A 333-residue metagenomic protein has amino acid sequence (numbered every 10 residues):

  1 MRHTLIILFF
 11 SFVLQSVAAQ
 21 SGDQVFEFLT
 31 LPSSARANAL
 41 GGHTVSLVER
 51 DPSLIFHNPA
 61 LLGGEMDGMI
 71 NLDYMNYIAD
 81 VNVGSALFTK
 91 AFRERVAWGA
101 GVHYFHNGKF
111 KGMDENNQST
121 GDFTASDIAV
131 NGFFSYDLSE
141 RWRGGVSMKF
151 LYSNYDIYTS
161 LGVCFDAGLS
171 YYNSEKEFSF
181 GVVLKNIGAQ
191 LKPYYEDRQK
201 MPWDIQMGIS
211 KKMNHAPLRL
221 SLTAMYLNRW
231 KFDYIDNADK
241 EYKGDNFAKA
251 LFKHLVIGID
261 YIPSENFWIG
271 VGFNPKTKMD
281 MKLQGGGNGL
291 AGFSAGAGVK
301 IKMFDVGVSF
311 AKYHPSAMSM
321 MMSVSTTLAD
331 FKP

Functional and structural regions predicted by a protein language model:
M1-T4, L184: Intrinsically disordered, low-complexity peptide-like regions
H3-Q15: Sec-dependent N-terminal signal peptides
Q20-P333: Subset of outer-membrane beta-barrel
